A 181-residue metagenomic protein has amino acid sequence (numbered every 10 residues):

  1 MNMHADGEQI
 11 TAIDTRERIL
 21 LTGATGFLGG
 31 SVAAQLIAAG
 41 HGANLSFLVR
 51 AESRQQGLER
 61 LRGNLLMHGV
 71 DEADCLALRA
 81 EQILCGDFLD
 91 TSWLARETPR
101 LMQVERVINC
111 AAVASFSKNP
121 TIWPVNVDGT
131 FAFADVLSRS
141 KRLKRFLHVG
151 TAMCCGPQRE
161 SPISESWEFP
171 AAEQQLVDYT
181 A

Functional and structural regions predicted by a protein language model:
M1-R106, C110, F131, S140-K141: N-terminal Rossmann/SDR dinucleotide-binding element
F27-L28, S53-Q55, T91-S92, A114-K118 (+1 more regions): Flexible loop/turn segments at secondary-structure boundaries
N109, S117-I122, D128-T180: Conserved Rossmann-fold NAD(P)-dependent oxidoreductase catalytic core, especially the SDR/UDP-sugar
